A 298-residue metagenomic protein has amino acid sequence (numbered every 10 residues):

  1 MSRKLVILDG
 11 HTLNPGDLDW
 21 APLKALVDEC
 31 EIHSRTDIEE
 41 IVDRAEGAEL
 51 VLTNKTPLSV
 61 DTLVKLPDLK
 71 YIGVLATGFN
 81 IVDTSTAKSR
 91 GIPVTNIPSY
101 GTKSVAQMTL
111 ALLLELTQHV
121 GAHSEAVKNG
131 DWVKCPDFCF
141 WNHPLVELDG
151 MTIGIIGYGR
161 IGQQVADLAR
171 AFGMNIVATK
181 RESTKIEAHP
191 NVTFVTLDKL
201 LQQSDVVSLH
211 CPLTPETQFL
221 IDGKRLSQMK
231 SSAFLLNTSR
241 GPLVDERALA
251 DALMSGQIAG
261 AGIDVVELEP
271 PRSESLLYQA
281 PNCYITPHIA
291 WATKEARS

Functional and structural regions predicted by a protein language model:
M1-L50, V177: N-terminal glycine-/charge-rich "phosphate-binding" loop or analogous flexible N-terminal tail
S34, L75-A76, I92-K103, S239 (+1 more regions): Short beta->alpha connector loops at strand-helix junctions that form conserved, small/polar/Pro-enriched
L58-L63, N175, R181-L276: Rossmann-like adenosine-cofactor binding region
R90, P98-T152, D167: Phosphate-binding beta-alpha-beta segment of Rossmann-like dinucleotide-binding domains, i.e., the NAD(P)
Y158-G159: Glycine-rich Rossmann-fold phosphate-binding loop(s) that bind the pyrophosphate of adenine dinucleotide cofactors
G162-Q163: N-terminal Rossmann-fold NAD(P) dinucleotide-binding loop
A280-S298: Adenosine-phosphate binding glycine-rich loop
